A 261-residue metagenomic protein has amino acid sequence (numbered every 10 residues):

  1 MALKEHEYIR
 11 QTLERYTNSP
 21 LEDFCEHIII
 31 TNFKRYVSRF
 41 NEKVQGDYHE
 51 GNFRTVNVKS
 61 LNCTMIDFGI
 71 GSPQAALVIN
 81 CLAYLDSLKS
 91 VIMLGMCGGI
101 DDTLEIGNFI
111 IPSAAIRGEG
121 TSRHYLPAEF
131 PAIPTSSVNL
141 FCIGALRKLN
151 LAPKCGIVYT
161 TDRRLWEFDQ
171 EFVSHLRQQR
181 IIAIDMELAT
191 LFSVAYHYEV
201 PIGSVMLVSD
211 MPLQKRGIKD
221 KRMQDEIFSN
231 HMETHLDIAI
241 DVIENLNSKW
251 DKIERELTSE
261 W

Functional and structural regions predicted by a protein language model:
M1-L140: Metabolite-binding pocket within alpha/beta catalytic cores that recognizes anionic/polar moieties
F33, G98, Y159-R164, T190 (+2 more regions): Glycine-rich beta-alpha junction loops
M96, S113-A115, C142, I157-D162 (+1 more regions): Short, structured patches in soluble enzyme cores that scaffold and shape functional sites
G118-T121, W166-F168, P212-G217: Short acidic/His/Gly/Ser-rich catalytic and metal-binding motifs that mark active-site loops of diverse hydrolases
E129-Q178: Active-site rim beta-loop-alpha module in soluble metabolic enzymes
F141-L149, V194, I238-L246: Generic non-transmembrane alpha-helical segments
F172, I182-M211: A C-terminal functional module that forms or caps the active site or interfaces directly with catalytic machinery
Q214-W261: His/Asp/Glu-rich mid-to-C-terminal helical/loop segments that flank catalytic regions of hydrolases
